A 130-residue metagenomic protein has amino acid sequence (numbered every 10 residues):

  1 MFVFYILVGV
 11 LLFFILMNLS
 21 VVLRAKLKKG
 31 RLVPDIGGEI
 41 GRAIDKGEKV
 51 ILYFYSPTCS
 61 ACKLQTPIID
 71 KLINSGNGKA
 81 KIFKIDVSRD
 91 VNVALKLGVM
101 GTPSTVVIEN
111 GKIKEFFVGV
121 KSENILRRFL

Functional and structural regions predicted by a protein language model:
M1-R31: N-terminal targeting signals for export/organelle localization
L32-G41: Short acidic-hydrophobic, aromatic-tinged amphipathic segments that line or gate anion-handling sites
D45-P57: Short active-site neighborhood of thiol/selenol oxidoreductases, capturing the structured segment around
F54, I73, G78-N92, I108 (+1 more regions): Thiol-based oxidoreductase modules, predominantly thioredoxin-like and allied folds used for disulfide exchange
C59-C62, T105: The canonical Cys-X-X-Cys-His
K63-G76: Typically the conserved alpha-helix immediately C-terminal to a functionally engaged Cys/Sec in thioredoxin-like
K96-M100: A short glycine-leucine-enriched loop at secondary-structure breakpoints that most characteristically corresponds
G101, V106-L130: Non-catalytic, surface beta->alpha helical segment in thiol-disulfide oxidoreductase systems
